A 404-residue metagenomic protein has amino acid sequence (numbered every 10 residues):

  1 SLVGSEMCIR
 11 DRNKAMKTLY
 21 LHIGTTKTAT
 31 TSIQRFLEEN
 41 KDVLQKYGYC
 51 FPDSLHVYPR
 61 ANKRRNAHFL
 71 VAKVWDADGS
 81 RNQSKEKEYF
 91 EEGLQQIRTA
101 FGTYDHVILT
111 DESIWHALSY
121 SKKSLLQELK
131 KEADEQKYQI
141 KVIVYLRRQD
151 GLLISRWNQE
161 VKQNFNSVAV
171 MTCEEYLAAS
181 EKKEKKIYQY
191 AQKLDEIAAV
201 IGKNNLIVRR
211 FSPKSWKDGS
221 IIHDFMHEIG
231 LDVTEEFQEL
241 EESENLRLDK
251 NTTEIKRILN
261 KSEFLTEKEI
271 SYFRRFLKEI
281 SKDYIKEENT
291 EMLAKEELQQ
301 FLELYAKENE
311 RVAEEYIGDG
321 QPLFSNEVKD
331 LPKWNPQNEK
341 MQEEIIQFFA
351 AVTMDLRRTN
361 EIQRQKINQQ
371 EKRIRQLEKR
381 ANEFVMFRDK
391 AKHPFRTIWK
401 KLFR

Functional and structural regions predicted by a protein language model:
S1-L2, A391: Short glycine/proline-enriched turn or capping motifs at secondary-structure junctions
L2-I9: Short, small-residue-biased leader/transition segments that mark boundaries at the very start of proteins
D11-N13: Intrinsic-disorder-associated, low-complexity terminal segments enriched in Asp/Asn/His/Tyr and depleted of Lys/Arg
M16-K379, M386-D389, R396-L402: Anion-recognition interface
